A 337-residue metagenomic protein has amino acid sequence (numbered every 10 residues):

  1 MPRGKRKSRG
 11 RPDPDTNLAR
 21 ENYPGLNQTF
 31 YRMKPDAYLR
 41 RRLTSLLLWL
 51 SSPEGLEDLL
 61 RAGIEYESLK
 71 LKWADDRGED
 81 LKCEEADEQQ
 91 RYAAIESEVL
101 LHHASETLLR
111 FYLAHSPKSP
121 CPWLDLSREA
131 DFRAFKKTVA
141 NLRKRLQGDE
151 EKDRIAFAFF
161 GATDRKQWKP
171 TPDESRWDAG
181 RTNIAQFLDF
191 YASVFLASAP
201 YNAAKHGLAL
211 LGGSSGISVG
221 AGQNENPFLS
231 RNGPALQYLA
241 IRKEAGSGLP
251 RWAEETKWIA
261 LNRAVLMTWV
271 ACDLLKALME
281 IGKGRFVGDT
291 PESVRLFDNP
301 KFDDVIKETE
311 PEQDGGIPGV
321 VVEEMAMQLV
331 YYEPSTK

Functional and structural regions predicted by a protein language model:
P2-V99, Q147-K337: Acidic, Ser/Thr/Gly/Pro-rich intrinsically disordered interaction regions
E84-R154: Amphipathic alpha-helical interface elements
